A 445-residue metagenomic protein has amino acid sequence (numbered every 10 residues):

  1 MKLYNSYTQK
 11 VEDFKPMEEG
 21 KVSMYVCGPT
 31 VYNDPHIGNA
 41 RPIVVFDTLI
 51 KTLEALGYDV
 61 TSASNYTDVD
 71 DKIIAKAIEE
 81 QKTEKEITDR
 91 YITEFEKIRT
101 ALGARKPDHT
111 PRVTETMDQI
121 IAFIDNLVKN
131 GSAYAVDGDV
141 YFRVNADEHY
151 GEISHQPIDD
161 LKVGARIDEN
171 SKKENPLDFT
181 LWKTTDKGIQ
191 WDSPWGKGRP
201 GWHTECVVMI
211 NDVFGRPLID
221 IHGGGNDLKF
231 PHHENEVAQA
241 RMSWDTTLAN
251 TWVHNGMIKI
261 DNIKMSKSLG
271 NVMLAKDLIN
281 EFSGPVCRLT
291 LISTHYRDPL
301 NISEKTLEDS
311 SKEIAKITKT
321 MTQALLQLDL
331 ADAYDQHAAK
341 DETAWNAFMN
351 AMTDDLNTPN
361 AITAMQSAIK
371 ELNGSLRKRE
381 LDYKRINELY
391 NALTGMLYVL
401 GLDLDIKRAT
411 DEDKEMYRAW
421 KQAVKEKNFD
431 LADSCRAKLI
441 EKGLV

Functional and structural regions predicted by a protein language model:
M1-Y32, D47, T61, D118-Q327: Alpha-helical recognition segments enriched in aromatics with Gly/Pro capping that present substrate-recognition
T8-V11, M17-R105: N-terminal, positively charged nucleic-acid-binding surface of large information/translation enzymes
Y58, S132, L444: Short phosphate-binding/catalytic loops that engage adenosine nucleotides
I78-E84, D108-T114, G225: The substrate-binding groove and active-site-proximal loops of carbohydrate-active enzymes, especially glycoside
Y91, E115-Q119, A361: An acidic site on a long C-lobe helix of protein kinase domains
K97-A133: N-terminal, positively charged, Ser/Thr/Ala/Gly-biased leader segments that form transit/presequence-like amphipathic
K264, M273-V445: Structural preference for alpha-helix termini/caps and helix-kink/transition segments
